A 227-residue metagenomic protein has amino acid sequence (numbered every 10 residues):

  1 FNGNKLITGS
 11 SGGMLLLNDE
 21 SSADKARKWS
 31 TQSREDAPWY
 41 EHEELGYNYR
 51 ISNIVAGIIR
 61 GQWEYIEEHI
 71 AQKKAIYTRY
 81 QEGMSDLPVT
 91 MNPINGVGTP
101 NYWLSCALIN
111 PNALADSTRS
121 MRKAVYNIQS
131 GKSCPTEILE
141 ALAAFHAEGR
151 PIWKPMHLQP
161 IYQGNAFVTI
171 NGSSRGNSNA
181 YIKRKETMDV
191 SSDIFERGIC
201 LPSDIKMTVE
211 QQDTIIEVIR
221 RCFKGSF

Functional and structural regions predicted by a protein language model:
F1-G9, P38-E43: Conserved active-site segment immediately N-terminal to the catalytic lysine that forms the internal aldimine
G3-G9, M14-L16, S21: Active-site phosphate-binding strand-loop segment of PLP-dependent enzymes
E20-F227: PLP-dependent aminotransferase class I/II
